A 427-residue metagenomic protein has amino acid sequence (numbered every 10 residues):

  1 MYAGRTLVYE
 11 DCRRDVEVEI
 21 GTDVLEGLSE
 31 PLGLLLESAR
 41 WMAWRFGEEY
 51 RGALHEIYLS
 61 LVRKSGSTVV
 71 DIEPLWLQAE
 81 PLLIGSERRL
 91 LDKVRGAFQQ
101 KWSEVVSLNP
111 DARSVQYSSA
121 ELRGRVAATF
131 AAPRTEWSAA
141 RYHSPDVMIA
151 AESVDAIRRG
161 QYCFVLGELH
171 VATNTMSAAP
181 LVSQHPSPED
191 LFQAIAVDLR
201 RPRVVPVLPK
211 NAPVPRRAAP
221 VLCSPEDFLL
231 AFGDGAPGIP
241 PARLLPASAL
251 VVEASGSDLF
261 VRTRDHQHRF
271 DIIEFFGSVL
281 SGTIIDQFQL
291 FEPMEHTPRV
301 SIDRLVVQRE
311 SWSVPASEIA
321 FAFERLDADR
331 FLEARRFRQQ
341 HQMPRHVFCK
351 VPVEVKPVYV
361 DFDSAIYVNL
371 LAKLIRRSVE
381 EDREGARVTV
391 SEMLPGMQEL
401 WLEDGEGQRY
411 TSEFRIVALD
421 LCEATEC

Functional and structural regions predicted by a protein language model:
M1-P202, L402-D404, Q408-T411, I416 (+1 more regions): Type-3 copper protein
L181-C427: Long C-terminal appendages of very large multidomain proteins
